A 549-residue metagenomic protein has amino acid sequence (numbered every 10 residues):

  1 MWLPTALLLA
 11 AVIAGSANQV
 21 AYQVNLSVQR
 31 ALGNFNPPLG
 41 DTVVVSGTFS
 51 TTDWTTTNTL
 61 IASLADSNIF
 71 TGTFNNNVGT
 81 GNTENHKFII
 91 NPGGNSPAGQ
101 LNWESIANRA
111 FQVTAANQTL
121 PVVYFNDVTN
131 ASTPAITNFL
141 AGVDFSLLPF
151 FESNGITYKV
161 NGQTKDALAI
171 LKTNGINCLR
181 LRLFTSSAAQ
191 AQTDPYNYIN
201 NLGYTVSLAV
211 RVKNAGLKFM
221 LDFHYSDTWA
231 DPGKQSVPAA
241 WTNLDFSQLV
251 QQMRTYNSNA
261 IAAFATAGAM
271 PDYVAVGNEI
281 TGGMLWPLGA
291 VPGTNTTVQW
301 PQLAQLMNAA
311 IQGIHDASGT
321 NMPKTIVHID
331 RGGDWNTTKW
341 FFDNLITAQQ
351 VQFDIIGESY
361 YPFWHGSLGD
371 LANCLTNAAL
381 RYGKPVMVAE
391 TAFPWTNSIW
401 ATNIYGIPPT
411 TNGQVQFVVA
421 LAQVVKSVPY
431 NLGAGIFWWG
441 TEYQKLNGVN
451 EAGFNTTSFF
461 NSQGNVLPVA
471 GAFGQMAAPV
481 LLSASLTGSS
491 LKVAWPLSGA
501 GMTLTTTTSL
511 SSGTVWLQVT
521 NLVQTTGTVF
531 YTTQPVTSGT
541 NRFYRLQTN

Functional and structural regions predicted by a protein language model:
V24-F35: Short amphipathic, basic-aromatic surface patches that mediate peripheral association with negatively charged
G33-G81, N91-V113: Aromatic-rich carbohydrate-binding modules that target alpha-glucans
P134-A167: Boundary/entry segment of secreted carbohydrate-active catalytic domains
G155-K172, M253-A263, W335-I346, V418-L421: Short, acidic/polar
I156, N373, N377, T396-A420 (+1 more regions): Aromatic-rich peripheral "rim/lid" segments of glycoside hydrolase catalytic domains that contact and position glycan
A167-L168, D316-K324, G332-I404, V419-G433: Glycoside hydrolase catalytic-domain groove-lining segments
I170-G332: Substrate-binding cleft and catalytic face of glycoside hydrolase catalytic domains, especially the flexible beta-alpha
A478-N549: Short, composition-biased motifs enriched in small/polar/acidic residues
